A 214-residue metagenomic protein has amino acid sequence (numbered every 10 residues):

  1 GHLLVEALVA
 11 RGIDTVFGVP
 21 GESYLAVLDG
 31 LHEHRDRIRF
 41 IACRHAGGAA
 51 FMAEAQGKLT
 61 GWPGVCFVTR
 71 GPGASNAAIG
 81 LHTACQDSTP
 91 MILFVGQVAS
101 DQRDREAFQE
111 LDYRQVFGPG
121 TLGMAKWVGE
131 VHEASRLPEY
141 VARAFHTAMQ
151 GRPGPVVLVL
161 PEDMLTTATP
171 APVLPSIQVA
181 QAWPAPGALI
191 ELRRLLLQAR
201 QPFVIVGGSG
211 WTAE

Functional and structural regions predicted by a protein language model:
G1-E214: N-terminal alpha/beta PP-like core and its mobile active-site loop of ThDP/TPP-dependent enzymes
